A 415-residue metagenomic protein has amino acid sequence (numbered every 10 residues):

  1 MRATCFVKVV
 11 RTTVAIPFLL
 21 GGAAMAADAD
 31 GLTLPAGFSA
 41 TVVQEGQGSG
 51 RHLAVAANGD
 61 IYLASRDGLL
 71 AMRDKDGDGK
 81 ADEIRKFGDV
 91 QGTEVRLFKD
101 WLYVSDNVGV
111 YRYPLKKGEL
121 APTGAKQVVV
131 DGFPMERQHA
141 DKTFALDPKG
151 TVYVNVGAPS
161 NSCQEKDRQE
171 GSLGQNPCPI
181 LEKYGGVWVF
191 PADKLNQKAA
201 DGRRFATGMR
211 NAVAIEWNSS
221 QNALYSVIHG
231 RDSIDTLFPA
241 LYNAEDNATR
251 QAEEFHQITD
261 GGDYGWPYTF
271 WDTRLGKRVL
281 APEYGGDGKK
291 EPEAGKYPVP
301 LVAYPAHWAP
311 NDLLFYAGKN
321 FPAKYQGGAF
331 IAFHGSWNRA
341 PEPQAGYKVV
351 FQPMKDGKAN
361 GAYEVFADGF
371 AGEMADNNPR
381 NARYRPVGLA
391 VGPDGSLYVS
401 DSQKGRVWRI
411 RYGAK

Functional and structural regions predicted by a protein language model:
A27-T33, D141, A158-A200, G208-N211 (+3 more regions): Beta-propeller domain segments
T41-D67, A309-F315, I331-A332: Beta-strand-rich domains and repeat architectures in extracellular enzymes and scaffolds, especially beta-propellers
V42-Q47, R85-V90, V129-E136, R203-G208 (+3 more regions): Surface loop/turn motifs at the tips and blade-to-blade linkers of beta-strand repeat domains
V55-N58, L97-K99, L146-K149, E216-Q221 (+2 more regions): Residue-level detector of Asp-centered blade-edge/turn motifs that repeat once per structural unit in beta-propeller
D60-L63, W101-V104, T151-N155, A223-V227 (+3 more regions): Conserved beta-propeller blade signature
K75-E83, L120: Acidic, glycine-anchored loop motifs typical of Ca2+
G92, F98, V108-D147, G174: Asp-box/WD-like beta-propeller blade repeats and closely related beta-sheet repeat scaffolds
A390-K415: Blade-level signature of beta-propeller repeat domains, shared across WD40, Kelch, NHL, RCC1 and BNR/Asp-box propellers
